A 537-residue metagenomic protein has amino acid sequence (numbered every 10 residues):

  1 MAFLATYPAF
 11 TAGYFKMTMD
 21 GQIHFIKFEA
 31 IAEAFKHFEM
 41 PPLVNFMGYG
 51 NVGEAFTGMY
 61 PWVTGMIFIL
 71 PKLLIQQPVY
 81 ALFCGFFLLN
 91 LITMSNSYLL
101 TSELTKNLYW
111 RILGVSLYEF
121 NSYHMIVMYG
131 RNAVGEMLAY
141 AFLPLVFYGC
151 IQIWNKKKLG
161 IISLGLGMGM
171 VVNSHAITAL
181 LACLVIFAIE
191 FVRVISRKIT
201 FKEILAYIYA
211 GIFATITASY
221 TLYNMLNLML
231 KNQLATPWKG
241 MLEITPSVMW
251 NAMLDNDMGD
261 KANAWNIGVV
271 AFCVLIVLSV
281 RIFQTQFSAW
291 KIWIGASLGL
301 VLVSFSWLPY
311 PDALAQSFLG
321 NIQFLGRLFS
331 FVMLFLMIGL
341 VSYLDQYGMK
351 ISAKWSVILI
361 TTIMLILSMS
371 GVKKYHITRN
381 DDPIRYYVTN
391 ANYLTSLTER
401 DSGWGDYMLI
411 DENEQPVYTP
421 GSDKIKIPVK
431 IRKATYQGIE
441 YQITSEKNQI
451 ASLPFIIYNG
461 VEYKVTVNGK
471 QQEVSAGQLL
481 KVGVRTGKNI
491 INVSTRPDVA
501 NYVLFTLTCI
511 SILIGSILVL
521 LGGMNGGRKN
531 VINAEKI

Functional and structural regions predicted by a protein language model:
F3-G13, A34-F38, W110-R131, T217-K231 (+2 more regions): Membrane-interface helix-loop junctions at the exits of transmembrane helices
L4-L104, Y109-F142: Active-site lumenal/periplasmic loops and adjacent helix-entry segments of GT-C-fold, multi-pass membrane
L138-N155, F335: Specific aromatic-rich, kink-prone transmembrane helix
G149, G160-H175, A210-I216: Membrane-interface alpha helices of multi-pass inner-membrane proteins
L181-I212: Perimembrane helix-loop-helix junctions
K198-Y207, V277-V301: Membrane-interface helix-loop-helix junctions at transmembrane boundaries of multi-pass membrane enzymes, predominantly
A206-Y207, G211-R281, T395-G405: Periplasmic/ER-lumenal interhelical loops and adjacent helix-loop junctions in multi-pass membrane proteins
D411-I537: Active-site-proximal, structured, solvent-exposed surfaces of multi-pass membrane proteins that position macromolecular
